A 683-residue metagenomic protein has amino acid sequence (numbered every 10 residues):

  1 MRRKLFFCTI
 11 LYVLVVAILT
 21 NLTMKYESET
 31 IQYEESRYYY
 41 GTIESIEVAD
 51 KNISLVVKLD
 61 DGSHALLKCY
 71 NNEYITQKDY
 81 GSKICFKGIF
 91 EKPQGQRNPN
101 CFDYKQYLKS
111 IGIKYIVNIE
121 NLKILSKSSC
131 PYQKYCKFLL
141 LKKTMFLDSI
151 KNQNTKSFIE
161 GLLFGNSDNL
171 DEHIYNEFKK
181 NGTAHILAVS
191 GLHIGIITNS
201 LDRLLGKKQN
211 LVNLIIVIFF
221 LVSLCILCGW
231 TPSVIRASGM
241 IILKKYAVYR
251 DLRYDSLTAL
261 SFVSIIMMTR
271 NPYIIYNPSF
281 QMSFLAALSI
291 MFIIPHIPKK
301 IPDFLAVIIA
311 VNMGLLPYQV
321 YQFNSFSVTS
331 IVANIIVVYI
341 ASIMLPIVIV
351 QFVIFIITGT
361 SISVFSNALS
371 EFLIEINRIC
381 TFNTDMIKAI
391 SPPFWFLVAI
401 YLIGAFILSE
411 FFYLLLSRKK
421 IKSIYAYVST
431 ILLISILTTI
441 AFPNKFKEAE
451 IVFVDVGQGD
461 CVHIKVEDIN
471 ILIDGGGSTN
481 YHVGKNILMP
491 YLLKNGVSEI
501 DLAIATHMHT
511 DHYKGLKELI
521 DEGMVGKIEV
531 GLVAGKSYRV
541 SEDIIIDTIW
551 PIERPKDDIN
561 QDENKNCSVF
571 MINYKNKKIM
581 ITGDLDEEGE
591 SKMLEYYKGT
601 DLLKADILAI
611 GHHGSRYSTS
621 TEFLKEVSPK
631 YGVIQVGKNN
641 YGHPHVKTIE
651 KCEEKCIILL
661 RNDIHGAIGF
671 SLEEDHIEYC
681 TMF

Functional and structural regions predicted by a protein language model:
R2, F7-V15, V117, E172-A333 (+5 more regions): Hydrophobic alpha-helical transmembrane segments in multi-pass membrane proteins
Y12-H185, N486-P490, E499, G531-V533 (+4 more regions): Membrane-interface helix/helix-cap signal primarily in integral membrane proteins
G88, L162, S190, G229 (+17 more regions): Divalent metal-coordination and catalytic microenvironments
G112-M240, K245-Y246, V452, K578-G583 (+2 more regions): Aromatic-rich juxtamembrane segments at the membrane interface
S126, C130-K137, K180, V320-I336 (+1 more regions): Membrane-interface amphipathic/re-entrant loop segments adjacent to transmembrane helices in multi-pass membrane
I266, P272-I275, T381-L502, L532-I607 (+1 more regions): Core dinuclear metal-dependent hydrolase active-site scaffold
I500-D511, L608-H612: Metallo-beta-lactamase
K592-A667: Cap/insert and terminal regions of metallo-dependent hydrolase folds
